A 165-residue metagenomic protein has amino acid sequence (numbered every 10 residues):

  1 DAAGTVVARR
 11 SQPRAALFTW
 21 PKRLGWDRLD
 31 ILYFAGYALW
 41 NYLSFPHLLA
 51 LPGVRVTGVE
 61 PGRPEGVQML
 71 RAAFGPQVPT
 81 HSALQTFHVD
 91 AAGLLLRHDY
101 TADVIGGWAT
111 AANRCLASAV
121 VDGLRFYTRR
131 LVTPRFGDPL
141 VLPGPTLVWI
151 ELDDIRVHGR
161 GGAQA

Functional and structural regions predicted by a protein language model:
D1-G4, D90-A92: Short acidic-glycine loop/turn motifs at beta-strand connectors
A3-V78: Flexible, processing/modification-adjacent segments and terminal tails in exported/periplasmic/extracellular proteins
Q68-G161: Gly/Pro-enriched, hydrophobic low-complexity segments that function as extracytoplasmic propeptides/linkers
Q164-A165: Secretory-pathway-linked proteins and extracytosolic
